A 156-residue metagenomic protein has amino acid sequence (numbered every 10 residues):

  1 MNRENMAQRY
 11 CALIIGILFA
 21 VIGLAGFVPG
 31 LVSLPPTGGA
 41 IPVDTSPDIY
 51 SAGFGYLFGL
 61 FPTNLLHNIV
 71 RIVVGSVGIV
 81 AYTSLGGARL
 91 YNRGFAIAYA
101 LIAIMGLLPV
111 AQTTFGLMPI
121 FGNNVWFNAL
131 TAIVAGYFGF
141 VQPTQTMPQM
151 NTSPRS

Functional and structural regions predicted by a protein language model:
M1-S156: Membrane-interface extramembranous regions
